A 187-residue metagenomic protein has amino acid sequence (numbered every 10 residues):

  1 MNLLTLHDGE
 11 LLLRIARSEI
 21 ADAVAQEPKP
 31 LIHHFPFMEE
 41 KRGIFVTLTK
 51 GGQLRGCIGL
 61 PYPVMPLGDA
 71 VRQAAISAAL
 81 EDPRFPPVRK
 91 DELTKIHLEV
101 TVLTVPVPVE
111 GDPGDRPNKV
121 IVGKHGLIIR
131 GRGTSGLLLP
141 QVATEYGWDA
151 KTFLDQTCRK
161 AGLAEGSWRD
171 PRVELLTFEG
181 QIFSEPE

Functional and structural regions predicted by a protein language model:
M1-E187: Basic nucleic-acid-binding interfaces
